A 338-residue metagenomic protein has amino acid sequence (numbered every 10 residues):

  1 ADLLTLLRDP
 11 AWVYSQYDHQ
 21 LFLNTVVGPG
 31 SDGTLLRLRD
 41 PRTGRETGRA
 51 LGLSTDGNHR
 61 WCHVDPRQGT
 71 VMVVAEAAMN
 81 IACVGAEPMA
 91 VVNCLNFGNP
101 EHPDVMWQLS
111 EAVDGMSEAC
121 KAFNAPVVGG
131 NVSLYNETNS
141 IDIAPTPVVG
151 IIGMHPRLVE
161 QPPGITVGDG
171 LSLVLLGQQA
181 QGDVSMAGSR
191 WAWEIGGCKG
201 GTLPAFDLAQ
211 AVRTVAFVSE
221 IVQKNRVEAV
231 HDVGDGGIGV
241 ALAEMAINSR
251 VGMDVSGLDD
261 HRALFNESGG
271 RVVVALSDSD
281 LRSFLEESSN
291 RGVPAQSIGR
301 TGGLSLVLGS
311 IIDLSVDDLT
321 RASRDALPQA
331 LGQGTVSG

Functional and structural regions predicted by a protein language model:
A1, A112-A119, F123, V128 (+4 more regions): Glycine-/charge-enriched secondary-structure boundary and capping motifs
D2-Q181, S185-I195, K199, F265: Glycine-rich phosphate/pyrophosphate-binding loop regions near the starts of catalytic domains
G69, V73-A77, R213-F217, A241: Well-ordered alpha-helical segments embedded in enzymatic catalytic cores
E101-H102, D207, S277, S315: Helix N-cap and loop-to-helix transition residues
F206-R213: C-terminal transmembrane module of polytopic alpha-helical membrane proteins
